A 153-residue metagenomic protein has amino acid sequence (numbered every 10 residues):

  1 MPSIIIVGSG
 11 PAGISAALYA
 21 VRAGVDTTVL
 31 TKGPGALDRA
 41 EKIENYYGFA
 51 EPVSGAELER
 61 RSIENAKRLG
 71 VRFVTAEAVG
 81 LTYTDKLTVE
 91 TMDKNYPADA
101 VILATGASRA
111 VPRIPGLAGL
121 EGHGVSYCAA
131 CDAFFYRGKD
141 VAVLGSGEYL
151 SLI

Functional and structural regions predicted by a protein language model:
M1-I5, F73-K139: FAD-binding core/adjacent interface of flavoenzyme oxidoreductases
S3-V29, E121, C128-I153: Rossmann-like dinucleotide/flavin-binding elements
V7-A12, Y47, S54, T105 (+3 more regions): Short glycine-rich loop/turn motifs that provide flexible caps or phosphate-binding loops at active sites
G10, K42, E77, A107-S108 (+1 more regions): A generic "binding-loop/recognition-motif" signal
A20-R22, K42-N45, T88, P115-G119: Short, glycine/charged-enriched secondary-structure capping and boundary segments
P34-A36: Helix N-cap at the beta1-alpha1 junction of Rossmann-like dinucleotide-binding domains, i.e., the first residues
D38-N95: N-terminal Rossmann-like dinucleotide/flavin-binding domain of flavoprotein oxidoreductases that bind FAD/FMN
